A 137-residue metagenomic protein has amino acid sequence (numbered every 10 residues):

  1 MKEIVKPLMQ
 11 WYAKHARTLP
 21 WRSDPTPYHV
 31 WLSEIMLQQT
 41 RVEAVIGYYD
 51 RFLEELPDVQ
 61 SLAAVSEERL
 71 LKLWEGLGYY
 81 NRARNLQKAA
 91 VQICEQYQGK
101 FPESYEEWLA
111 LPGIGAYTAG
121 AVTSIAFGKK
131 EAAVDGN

Functional and structural regions predicted by a protein language model:
M1-L111, Y117, A121, I125: N-terminal polyanion-binding entry modules of DNA glycosylases/AP lyases and select other DNA-binding proteins
S124-N137: Phosphate-backbone recognition surface of nucleic-acid-processing proteins
